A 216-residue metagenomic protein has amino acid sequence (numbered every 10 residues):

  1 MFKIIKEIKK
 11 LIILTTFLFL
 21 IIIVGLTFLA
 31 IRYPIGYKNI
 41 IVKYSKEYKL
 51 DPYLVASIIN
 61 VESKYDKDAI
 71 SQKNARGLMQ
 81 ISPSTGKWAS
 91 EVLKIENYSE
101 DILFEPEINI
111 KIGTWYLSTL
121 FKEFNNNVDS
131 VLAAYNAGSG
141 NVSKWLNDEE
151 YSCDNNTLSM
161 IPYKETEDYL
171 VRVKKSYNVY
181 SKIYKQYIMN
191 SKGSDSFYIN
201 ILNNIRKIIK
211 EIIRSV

Functional and structural regions predicted by a protein language model:
M1-L20: N-terminal Sec-pathway targeting helices
F19-D68, Q72, Y184, S215: Export/targeting segments at the very N-terminus of extracytoplasmic proteins
F28-A30, I41-Y44, K67-R76, E96-E107 (+2 more regions): Second-shell loop/turn segments in exported
I40, N60-T85, G138, V173: Cell-wall polysaccharide-cleaving catalytic domain and substrate-binding groove, primarily in peptidoglycan/chitin
L50-D68, I110-W115, V131-A137, V173: Short, functionally critical alpha-helical segments immediately adjacent to catalytic or ligand/cofactor-binding
K73-E96, I112-Y116, S152, V173: Substrate-binding/active-site groove segments that recognize and process beta-1,4-linked N-acetyl-hexosamine
S130-Y187: Catalytic and substrate-binding regions of cell-wall glycan-acting enzymes that process beta-1,4-linked
M189-V216: Low-complexity, Gly/Ser/Thr/Pro-rich intrinsically disordered linker/tail segments
